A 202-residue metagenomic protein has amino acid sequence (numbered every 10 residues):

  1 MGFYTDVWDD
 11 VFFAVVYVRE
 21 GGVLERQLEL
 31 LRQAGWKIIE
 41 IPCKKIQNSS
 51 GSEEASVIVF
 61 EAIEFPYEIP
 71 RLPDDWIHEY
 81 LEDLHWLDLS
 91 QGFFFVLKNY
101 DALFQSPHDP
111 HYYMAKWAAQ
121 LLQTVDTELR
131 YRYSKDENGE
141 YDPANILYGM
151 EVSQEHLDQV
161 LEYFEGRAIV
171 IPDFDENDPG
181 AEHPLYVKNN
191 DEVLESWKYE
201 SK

Functional and structural regions predicted by a protein language model:
G2-K202: Positively charged, polar, low-complexity stretches
